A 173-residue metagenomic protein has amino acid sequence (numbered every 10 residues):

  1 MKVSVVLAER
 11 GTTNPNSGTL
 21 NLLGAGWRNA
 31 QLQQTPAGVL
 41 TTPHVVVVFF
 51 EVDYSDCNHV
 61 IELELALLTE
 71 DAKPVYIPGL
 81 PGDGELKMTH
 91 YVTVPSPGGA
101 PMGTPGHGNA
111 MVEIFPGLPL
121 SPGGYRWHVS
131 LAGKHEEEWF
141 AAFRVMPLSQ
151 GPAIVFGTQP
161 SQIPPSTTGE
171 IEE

Functional and structural regions predicted by a protein language model:
K2-P119, R126-L131, H135-E173: Contiguous segments within soluble domain cores/interaction surfaces
